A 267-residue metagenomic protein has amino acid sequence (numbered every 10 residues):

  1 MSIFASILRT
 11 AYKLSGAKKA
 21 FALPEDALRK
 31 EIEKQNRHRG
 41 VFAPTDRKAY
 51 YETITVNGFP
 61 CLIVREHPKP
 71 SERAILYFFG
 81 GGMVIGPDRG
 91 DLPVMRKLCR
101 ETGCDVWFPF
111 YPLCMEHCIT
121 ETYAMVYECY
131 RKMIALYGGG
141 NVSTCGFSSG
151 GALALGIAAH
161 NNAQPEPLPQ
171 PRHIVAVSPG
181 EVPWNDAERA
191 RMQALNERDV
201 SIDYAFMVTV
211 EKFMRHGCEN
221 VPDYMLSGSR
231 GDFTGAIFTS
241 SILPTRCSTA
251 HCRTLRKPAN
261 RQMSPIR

Functional and structural regions predicted by a protein language model:
M1-K69, M207-V208, N220: A glycine/proline-hinged amphipathic helix-loop "lid/cap" segment that gates access to hydrophobic ligand pockets
E52, V56-L62, E66-R267: Alpha/beta-hydrolase superfamily serine-hydrolase fold, recognizing
